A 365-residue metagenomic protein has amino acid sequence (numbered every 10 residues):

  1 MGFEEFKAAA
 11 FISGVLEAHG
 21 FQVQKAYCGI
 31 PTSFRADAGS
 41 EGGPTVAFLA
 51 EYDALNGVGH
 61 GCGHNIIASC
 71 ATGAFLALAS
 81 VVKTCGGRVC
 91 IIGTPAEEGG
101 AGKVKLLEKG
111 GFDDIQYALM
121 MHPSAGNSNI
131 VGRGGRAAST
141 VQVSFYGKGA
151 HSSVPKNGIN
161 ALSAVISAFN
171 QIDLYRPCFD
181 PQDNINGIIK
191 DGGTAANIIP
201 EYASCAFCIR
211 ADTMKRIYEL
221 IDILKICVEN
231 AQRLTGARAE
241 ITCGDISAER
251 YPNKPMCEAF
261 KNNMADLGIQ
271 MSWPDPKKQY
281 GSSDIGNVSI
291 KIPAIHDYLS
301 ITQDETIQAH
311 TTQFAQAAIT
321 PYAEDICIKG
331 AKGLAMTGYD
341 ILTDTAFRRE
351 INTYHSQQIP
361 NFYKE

Functional and structural regions predicted by a protein language model:
M1-E41: A non-catalytic alpha/beta surface segment that caps or lines the substrate-entry region of metallo-dependent hydrolase
A18-H19, V81, L267, K291: Conserved dinucleotide-binding and phosphotransfer motif residues
T32-A38, G43, D53-G61, N65-I66 (+4 more regions): Histidine/acidic-residue-rich, glycine-tolerant segments that coordinate divalent metal ions
A47-L49, V141, H296-I301: Non-cysteine beta-strand/loop elements that form the S-adenosyl-L-methionine
A71-A79: Histidine-anchored nucleotide/phosphate-binding helix
I166-E365: Metal-dependent amide/peptide-bond hydrolase catalytic core, centered on the "pita-bread" metallohydrolase fold
